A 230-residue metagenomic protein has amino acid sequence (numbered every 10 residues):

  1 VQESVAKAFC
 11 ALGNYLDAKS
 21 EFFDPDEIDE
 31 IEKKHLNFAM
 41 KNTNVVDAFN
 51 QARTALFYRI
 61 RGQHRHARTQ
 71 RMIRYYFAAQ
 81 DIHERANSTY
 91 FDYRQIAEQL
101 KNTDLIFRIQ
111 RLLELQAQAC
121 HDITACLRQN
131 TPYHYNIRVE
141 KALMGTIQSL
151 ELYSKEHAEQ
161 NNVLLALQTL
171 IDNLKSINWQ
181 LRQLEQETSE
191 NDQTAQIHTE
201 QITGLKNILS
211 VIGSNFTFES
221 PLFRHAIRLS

Functional and structural regions predicted by a protein language model:
Q2-S230: Cytosolic regulatory and coupling regions of membrane transport/channel systems
